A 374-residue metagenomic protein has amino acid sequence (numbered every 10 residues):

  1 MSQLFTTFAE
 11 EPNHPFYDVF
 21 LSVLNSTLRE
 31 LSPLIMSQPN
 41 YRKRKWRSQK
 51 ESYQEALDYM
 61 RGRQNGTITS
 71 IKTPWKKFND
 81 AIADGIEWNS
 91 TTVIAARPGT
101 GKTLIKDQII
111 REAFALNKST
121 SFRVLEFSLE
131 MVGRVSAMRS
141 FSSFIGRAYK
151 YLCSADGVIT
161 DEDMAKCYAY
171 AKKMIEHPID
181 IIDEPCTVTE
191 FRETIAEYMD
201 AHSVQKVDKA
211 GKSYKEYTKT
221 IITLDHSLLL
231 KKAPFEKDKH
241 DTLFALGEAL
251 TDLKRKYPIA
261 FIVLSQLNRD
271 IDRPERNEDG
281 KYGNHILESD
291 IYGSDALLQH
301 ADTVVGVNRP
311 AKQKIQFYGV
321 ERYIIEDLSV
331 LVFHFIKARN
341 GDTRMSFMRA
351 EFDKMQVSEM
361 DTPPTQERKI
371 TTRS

Functional and structural regions predicted by a protein language model:
M1-Y59, R63: Short, small/acidic-rich helices and loops at N termini and domain boundaries of DNA replication/processing enzymes
P39-R147: The Walker A/P-loop phosphate-binding site
S48, S119, G146, K150-C153 (+3 more regions): C-terminal regions of RecA-like/P-loop NTPase motor modules
T73, A81, L116-Y217, T343: Cytosolic-facing regulatory segments adjacent to core modules
S128-M131, H226, I259, V263-N268 (+2 more regions): A short beta-strand-to-loop transition that corresponds to the Sensor-1 phosphate-sensing loop of AAA+ P-loop ATPases
L152-G157, D180, K232-T242, R276-N284: Flexible beta-alpha connector loops of hexameric P-loop NTPases
A210-L253, A260: Helical hairpin unit composed of two closely spaced alpha helices linked by a short loop
